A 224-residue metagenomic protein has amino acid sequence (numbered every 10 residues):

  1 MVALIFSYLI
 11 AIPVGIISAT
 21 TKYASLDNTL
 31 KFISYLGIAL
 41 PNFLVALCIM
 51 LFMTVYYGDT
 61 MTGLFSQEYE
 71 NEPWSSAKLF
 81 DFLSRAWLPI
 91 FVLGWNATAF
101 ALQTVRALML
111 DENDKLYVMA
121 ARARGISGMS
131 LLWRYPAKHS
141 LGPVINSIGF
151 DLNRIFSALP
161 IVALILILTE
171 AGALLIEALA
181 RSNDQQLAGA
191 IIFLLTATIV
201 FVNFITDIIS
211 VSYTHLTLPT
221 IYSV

Functional and structural regions predicted by a protein language model:
V2-L26, N42, E72-L216: Alpha-helical transmembrane segments of integral membrane proteins, especially multi-pass inner/plasma-membrane
I33-L64, V92-G94, T98: Membrane-water interface segments at the C-terminal ends of transmembrane alpha-helices in multi-pass inner-membrane
Y56-F80: Extracytoplasmic/periplasmic C-terminal soluble domains
H215-V224: Single conserved hydrophobic/aromatic residue that forms the stacking wall/gate of nucleotide- or nucleobase-binding
